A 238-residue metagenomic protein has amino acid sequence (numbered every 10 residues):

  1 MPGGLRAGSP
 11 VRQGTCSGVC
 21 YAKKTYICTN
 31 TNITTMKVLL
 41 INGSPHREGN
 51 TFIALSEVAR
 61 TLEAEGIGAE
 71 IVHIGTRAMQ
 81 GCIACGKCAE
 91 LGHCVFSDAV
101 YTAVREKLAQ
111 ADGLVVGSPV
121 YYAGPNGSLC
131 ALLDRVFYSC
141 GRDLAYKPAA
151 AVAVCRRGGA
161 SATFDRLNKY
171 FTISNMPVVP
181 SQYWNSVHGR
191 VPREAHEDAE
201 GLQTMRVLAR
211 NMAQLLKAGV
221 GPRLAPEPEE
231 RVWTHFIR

Functional and structural regions predicted by a protein language model:
A7, V11, V19-A22: Acidic, Ala/Val/Gly-enriched low-complexity intrinsically disordered segments
M36, P177-R238: Glycine-rich phosphate/pyrophosphate-binding loop and the adjoining helix
K37-E65: N-terminal beta1-alpha1 ligand-phosphate binding loop
G68-R77: A short beta-strand-loop structural module common to alpha/beta enzyme folds
R77-L108, W233, I237: Cysteine-cluster motifs in flexible loop/terminal segments that predominantly coordinate metals
H93-Y183: Helix-loop-strand module that forms the ligand-binding subsite of alpha/beta enzymes
